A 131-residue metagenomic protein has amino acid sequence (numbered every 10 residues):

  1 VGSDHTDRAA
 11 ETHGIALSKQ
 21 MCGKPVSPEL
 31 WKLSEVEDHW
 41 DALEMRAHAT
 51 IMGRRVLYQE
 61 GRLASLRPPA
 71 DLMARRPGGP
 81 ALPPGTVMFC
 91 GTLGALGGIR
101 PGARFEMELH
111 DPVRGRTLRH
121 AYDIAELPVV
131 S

Functional and structural regions predicted by a protein language model:
V1-V87, G94-S131: Catalytic-core "active-site belt" of small-molecule-metabolizing enzymes, emphasizing His/Asp/Glu-rich regions
